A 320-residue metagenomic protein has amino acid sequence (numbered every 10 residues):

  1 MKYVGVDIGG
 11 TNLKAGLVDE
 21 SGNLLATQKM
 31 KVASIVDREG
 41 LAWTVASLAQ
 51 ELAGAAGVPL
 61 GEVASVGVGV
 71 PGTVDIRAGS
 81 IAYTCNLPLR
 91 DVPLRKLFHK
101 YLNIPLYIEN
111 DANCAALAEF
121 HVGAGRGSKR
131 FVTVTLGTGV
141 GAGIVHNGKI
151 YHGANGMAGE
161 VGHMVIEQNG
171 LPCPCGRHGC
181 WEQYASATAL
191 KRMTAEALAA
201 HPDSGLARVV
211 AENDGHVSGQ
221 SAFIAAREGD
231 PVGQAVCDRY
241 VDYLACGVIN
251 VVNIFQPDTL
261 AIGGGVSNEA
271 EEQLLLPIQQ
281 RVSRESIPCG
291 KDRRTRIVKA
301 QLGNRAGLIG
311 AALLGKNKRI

Functional and structural regions predicted by a protein language model:
M1-S65, D75-A78, K96-L106, H121-S128 (+3 more regions): ATP-binding/phosphotransfer module of carbohydrate and carboxylate kinases, centering on a glycine-rich
D7, G67-P71, T133-G139, G143-V145: Short beta-strand segments
Q28-M30, C85, A154: Short hydrophobic alpha-helix segments
G79-R90: A charged helix-plus-loop insertion that forms the helical arch/lid used to bind and gate nucleic-acid substrates
R90-D91, S283: Short catalytic helix/loop segments, enriched in acidic residues and glycine and frequently bearing histidine
I108-A112: Short loop/edge segments at beta-strand edges and connector loops that shape dinucleotide/nucleotide cofactor-binding
A115-H121, A142-I144, H163-M164: Adenylate-forming
M157-E160: Structural signature of FAD isoalloxazine-binding scaffolds in flavoprotein oxidoreductases
